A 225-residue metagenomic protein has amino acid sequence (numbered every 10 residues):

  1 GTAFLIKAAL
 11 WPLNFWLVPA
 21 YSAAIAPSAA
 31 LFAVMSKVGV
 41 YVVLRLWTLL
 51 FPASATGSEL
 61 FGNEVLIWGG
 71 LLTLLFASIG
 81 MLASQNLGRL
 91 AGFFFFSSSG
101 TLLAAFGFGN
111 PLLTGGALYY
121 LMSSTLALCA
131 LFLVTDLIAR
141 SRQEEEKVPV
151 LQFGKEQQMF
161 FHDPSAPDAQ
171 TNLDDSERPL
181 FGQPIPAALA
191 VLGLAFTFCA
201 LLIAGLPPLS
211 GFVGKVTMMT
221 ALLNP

Functional and structural regions predicted by a protein language model:
G1, V18-A33, G92-S98, C129 (+2 more regions): Interfacial and helix-entry/exit segments of alpha-helical transmembrane bundles in multi-pass inner-membrane proteins
G1-A3, I67-T73, G115-V134: Alpha-helical transmembrane segments
T2-V65: Short helix-boundary/re-entrant hairpin motifs in multi-pass inner-membrane proteins
A8-Y21, L75-A91, T135-D136: C-terminal ends of transmembrane helices
I25, A33, G62-P111, S123-T125: Internal transmembrane alpha-helices of multipass membrane proteins
S36-V40, T101, S123, A127-L131 (+1 more regions): Alpha-helical transmembrane segments of multipass membrane proteins
L44-G62, L102-Y119, L223-P225: Helix-coil boundary and interhelical linker segments in multi-pass alpha-helical membrane proteins
L44-R45, S78, L102-F106, L131-T135 (+1 more regions): Structural signal for membrane-spanning alpha-helices in multi-pass inner-membrane proteins, emphasizing helix cores
